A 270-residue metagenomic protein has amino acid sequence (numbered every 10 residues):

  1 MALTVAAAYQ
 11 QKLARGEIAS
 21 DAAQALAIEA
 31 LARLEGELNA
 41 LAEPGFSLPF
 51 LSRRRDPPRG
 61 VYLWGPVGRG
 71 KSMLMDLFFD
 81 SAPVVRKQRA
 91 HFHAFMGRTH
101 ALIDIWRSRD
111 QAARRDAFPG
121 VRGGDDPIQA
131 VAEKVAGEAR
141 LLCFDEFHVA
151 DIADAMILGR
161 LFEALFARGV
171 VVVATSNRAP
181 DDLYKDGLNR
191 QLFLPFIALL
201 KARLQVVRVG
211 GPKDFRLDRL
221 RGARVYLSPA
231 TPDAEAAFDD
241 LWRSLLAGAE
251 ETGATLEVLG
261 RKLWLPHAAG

Functional and structural regions predicted by a protein language model:
I18-P49: N-terminal pre-Walker A segment at the start of P-loop NTPase domains
F50-L63, R140: Pre-Walker A (Motif I) flank of P-loop NTPase domains
G68: Walker A (P-loop) phosphate-binding loop of P-loop NTPases
K71: Conserved lysine of the Walker
D80-D116: AAA+/P-loop NTPase substrate/partner-engagement loops
L102-L141: Conserved alpha-helical scaffold flanking the Walker A/P-loop in AAA+ ATPase domains
A113-D116, A153-M156, A167-V170, S176-D181 (+2 more regions): C-terminal regulatory/interaction module of P-loop NTP-utilizing enzymes
